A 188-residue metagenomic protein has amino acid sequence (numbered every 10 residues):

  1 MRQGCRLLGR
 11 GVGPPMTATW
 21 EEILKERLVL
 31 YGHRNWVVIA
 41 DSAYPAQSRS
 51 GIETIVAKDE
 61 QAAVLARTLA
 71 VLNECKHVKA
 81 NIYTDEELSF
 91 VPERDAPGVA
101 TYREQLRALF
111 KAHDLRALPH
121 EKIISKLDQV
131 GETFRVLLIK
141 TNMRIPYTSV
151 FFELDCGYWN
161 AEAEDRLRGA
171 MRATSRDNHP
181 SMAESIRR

Functional and structural regions predicted by a protein language model:
M1-R6: N-terminal export leaders
L8-A62: Long, hydrophobic N-terminal alpha-helical segment
T19-E21, N35-W36, A63-A66, L118-K122 (+1 more regions): Short amphipathic alpha-helical surface micro-motifs
L24, G32-N35, R49, K76-A80 (+2 more regions): Short coil/turn connectors at secondary-structure junctions
Y44-A46, T54-A80, G98-H120: Feature captures the catalytic cores and cofactor-binding loops of soluble hydro-lyases/lyases that act on carboxylate
N81-E86: Short internal beta-strands
S89-R94: N-terminal leader/propeptide and maturation segments of large enzyme subunits in energy/redox metabolism and hydrolases
D95-R188: Glycine-rich, aromatic-bearing surface loops/beta-hairpins
